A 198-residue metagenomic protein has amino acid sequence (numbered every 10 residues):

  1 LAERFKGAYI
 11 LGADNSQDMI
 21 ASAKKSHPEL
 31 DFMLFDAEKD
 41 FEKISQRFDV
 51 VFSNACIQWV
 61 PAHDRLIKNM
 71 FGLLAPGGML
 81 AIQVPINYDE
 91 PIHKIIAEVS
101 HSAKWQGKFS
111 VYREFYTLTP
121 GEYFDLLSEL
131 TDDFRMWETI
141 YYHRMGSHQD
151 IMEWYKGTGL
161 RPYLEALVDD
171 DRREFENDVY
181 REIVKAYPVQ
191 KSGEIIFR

Functional and structural regions predicted by a protein language model:
L1-K43, R65: Class I SAM-dependent methyltransferase SAM/SAH-binding core
F5-K6, K24, P61, A75 (+1 more regions): Short conserved AdoMet
A13, V99-S102, R161, E165-V168: Preference for well-ordered, secondary-structure-rich cores of eukaryotic proteins
F32, R47-F48, T131: Conserved hydrophobic/aromatic "anchor" residues that stabilize well-ordered secondary structure elements
F41-V51: A short acidic, Gly/Pro-enriched loop at the edge of an enzyme's catalytic core that lines a small-molecule cofactor
D49-D64, I86: A short SAM/SAH-binding and catalytic strip from SAM-dependent methyltransferases
D64, F71, G77-G146: Conserved catalytic/acceptor-binding region of the Class I
R113-R198: Conserved Class I S-adenosyl-L-methionine
